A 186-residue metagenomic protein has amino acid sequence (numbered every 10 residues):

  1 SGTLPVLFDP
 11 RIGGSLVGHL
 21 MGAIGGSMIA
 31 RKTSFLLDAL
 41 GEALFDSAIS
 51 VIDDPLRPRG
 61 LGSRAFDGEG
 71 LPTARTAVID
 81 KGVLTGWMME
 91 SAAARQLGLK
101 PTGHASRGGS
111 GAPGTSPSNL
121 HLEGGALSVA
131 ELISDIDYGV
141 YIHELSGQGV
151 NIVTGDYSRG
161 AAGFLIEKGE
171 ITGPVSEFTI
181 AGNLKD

Functional and structural regions predicted by a protein language model:
S1-V17, I24, G86: Internal alpha/beta scaffold segment
A23, L37-D186: Dual-mode signal for accessory low-complexity, basic/Gly-rich regions
G26-L36: Acidic, His- and aromatic-enriched active-site or binding-groove loops in soluble protein domains that engage sugars
